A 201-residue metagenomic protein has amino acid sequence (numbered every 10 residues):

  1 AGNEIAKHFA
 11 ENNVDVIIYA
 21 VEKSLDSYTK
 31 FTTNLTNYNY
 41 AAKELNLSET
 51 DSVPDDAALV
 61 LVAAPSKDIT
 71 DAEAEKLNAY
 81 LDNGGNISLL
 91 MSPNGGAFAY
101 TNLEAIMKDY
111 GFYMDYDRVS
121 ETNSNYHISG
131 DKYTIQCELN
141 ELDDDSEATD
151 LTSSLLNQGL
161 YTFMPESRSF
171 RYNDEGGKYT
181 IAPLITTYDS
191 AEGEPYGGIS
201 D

Functional and structural regions predicted by a protein language model:
A1-D201: Short, surface-exposed patches at the edges or C-terminal ends of soluble domains, predominantly
